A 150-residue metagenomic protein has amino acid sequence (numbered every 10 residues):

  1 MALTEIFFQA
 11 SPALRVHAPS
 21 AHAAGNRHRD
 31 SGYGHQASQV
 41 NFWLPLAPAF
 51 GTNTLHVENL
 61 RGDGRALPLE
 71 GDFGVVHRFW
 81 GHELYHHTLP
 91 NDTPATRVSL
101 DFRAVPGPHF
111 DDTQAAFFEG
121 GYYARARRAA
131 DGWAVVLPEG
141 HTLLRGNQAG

Functional and structural regions predicted by a protein language model:
M1-S20, G25-H28: Signature of the catalytic double-stranded beta-helix
A2, A47, P108: Hydrophobic/aromatic-lined pockets within catalytic cores
L3, S31, L89-N91: Residues embedded in well-ordered secondary-structure elements
P12, F42, L100-A104: A structural signal for short, well-ordered beta-strand segments
H22-E83, R97: Catalytic core of non-heme Fe(II) oxygenases with the double-stranded beta-helix
R61-G150: Catalytic core of Fe(II)/2-oxoglutarate
